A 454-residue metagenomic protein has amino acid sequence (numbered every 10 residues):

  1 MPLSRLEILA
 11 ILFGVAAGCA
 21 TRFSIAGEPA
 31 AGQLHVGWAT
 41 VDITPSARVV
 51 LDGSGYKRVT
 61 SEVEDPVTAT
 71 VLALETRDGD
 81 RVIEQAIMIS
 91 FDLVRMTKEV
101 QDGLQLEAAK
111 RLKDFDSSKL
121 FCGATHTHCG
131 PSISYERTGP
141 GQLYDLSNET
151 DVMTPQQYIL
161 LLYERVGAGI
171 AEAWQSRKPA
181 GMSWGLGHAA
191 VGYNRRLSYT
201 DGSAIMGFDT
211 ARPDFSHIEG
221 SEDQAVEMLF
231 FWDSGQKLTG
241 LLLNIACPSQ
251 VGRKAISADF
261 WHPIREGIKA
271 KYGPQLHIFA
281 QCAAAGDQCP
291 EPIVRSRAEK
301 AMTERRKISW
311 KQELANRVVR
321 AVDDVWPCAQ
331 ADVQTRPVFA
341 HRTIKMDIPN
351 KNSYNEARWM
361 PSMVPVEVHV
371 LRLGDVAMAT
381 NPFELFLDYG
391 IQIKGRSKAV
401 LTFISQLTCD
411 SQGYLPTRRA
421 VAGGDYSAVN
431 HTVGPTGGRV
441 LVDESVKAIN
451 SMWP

Functional and structural regions predicted by a protein language model:
L3-S4, G27: Trimeric beta-solenoid/beta-helix "fiber body" segments of extracellular/virion adhesins and depolymerases
S4, T21, N194-R195: Short, intrinsically disordered low-complexity segments
R5-I8, I393: N-terminal export leaders
E7-R22: Bacterial N-terminal signal peptides
G27-H277, Q281-A284, Q288-M302, R306-E313 (+3 more regions): Conserved beta-alpha junction segments in alpha/beta enzyme cores
